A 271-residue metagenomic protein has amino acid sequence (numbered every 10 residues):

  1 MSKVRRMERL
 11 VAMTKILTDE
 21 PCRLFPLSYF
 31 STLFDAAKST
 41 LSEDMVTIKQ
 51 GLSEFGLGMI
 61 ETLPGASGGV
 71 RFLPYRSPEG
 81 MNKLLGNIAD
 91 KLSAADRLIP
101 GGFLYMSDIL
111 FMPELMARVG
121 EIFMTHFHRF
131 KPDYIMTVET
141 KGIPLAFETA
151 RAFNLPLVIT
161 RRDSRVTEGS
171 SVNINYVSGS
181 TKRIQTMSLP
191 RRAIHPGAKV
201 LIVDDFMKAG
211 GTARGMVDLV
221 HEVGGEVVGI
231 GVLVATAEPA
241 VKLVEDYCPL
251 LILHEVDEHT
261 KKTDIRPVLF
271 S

Functional and structural regions predicted by a protein language model:
M1-P26: Extreme N-terminal segment that seeds HTH/winged-HTH DNA-binding domains in transcriptional regulators
F30-S31: The alpha-helix within a helix-turn-helix
K38-T40: Key DNA-contact positions within bacterial/archaeal DNA-binding proteins
S42-S53: Residue-level detection of the helix-turn-helix DNA-binding "recognition helix"
G58-L73: Minor-groove-contacting beta-hairpin "wing" of winged helix-turn-helix DNA-binding domains
R71-F130: Active-site-facing substrate-recognition patch
L155-V200: Short, glycine/charge-rich flexible loops or terminal/linker lids adjacent to PRPP-binding catalytic cores
D218-S271: PRPP-dependent phosphoribosyltransferase catalytic core
